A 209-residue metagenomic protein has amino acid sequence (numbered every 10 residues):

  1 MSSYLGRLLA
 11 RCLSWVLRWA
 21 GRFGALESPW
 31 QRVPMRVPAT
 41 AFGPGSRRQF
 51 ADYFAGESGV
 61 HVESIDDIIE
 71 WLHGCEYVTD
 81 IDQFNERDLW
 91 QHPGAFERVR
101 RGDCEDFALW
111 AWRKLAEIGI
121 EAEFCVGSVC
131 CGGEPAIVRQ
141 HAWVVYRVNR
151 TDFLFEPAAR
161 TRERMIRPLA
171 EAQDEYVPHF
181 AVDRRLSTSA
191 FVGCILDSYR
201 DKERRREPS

Functional and structural regions predicted by a protein language model:
M1-S209: A structural boundary/capping signal
